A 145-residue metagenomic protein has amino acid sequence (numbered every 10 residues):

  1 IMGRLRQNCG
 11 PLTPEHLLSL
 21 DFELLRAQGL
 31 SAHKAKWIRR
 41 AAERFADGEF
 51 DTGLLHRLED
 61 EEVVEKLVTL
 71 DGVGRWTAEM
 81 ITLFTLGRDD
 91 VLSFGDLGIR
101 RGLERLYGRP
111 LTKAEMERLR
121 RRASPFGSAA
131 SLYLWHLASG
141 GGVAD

Functional and structural regions predicted by a protein language model:
I1-D71, R122: Alpha-helical ds-nucleic-acid-binding substructure associated with the helix-hairpin-helix region of base-excision DNA
K36, D60, R75-D145: C-terminal accessory module of base-excision DNA glycosylases/AP lyases that mediates lesion recognition and DNA
